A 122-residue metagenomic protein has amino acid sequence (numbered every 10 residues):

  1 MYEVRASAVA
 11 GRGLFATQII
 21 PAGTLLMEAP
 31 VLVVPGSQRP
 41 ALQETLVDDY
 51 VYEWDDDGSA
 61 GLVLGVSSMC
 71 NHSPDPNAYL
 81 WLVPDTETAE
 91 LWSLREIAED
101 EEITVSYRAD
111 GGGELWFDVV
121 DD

Functional and structural regions predicted by a protein language model:
M1-D122: Conserved catalytic SET/PR domain of SAM-dependent protein methyltransferases, capturing the structural core that binds
